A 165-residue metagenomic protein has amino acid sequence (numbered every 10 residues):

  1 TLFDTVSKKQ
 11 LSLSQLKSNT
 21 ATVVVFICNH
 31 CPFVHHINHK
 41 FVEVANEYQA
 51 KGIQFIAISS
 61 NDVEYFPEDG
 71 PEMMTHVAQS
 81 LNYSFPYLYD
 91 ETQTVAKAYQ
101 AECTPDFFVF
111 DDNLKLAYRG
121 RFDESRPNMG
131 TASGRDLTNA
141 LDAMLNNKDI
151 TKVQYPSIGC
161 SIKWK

Functional and structural regions predicted by a protein language model:
T1-N19, Y118-K165: Non-globular targeting/processing and membrane-anchoring segments
S12-H35, F41, F55, L141: Short active-site neighborhood of thiol/selenol oxidoreductases, capturing the structured segment around
N19-A21, K51-Q54, Y83-F85, D112: Loop/turn elements at helix/coil->beta-strand transitions in domains of secreted/extracellular proteins
V25, F55-S60, Y118-R121: Short beta-strands and strand-loop turn motifs
C31-P32, S60-Y65, E124-N128: Short histidine/acidic/glycine/proline-rich micro-motifs that form metal- and phosphate-coordinating active-site loops
H36-S80, E91-K97: Structural microenvironment flanking redox-active thiols in thiol-disulfide oxidoreductases
T75-T104, F108-D111, A117: Short, internal strand/loop/helix patches that form the active-site neighborhood or redox-interaction surface
